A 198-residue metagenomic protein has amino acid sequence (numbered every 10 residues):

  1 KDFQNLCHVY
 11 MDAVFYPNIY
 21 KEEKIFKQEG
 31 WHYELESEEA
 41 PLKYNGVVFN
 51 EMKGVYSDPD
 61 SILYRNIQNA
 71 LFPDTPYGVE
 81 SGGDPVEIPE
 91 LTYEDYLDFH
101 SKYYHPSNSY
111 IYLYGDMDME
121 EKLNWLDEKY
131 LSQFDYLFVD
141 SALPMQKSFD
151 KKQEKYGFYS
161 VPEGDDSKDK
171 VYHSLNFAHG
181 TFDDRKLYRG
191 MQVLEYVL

Functional and structural regions predicted by a protein language model:
K1-K152, S160-M191, Y196: Charge-rich, well-structured scaffold segments of protease-associated domains
